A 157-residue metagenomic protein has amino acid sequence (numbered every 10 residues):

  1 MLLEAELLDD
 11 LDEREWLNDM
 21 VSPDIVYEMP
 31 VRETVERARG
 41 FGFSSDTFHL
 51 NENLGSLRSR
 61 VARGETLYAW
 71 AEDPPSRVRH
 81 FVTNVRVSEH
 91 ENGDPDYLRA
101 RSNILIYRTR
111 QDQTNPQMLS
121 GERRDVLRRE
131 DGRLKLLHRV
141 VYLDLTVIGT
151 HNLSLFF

Functional and structural regions predicted by a protein language model:
M1-D9: Short, aromatic-enriched amphipathic alpha-helices that serve as compact interaction elements
E4, W16-L17, L57, A100 (+1 more regions): Hydrophobic pocket/interface hotspot
L7, D19-M20: Amphipathic coiled-coil alpha-helices
D9, L50, P116: Aromatic-acidic/polar surface patches that form glycan- and anion
S22-N103: A solvent-exposed, acidic/Ser-Thr-rich amphipathic alpha-helical stretch
R79, R86-F157: A beta-strand edge to alpha-helix "cap/lid" segment located at domain peripheries
